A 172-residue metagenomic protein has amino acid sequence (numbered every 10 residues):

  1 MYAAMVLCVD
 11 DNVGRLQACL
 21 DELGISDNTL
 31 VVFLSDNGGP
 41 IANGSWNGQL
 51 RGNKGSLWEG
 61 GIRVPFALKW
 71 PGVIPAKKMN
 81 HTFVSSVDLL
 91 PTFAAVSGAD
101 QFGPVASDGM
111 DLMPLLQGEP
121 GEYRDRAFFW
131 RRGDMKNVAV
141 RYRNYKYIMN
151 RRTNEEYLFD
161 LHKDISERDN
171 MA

Functional and structural regions predicted by a protein language model:
M1-Y2, P75: Glycine- and acidic
A3, D10-V13, Q17, D21 (+5 more regions): Non-transmembrane alpha-helical segments in soluble domains of secreted/periplasmic/extracellular proteins
A3-D10, F83-V84, A106: Soluble non-cytosolic domains of exported or imported proteins
L7-S45: Metal-dependent active-site segment of extracytoplasmic phospho-/sulfohydrolases and closely related
G39-S45, Q49-E59, I74-K78, T82-L161 (+1 more regions): C-terminal cap/loop subdomain of S1 sulfatases and analogous C-terminal strand-loop tails that border
F66-L68: Short glycine- and hydrophobic/aromatic-rich loop-to-beta-strand nucleating segment in the catalytic cores
